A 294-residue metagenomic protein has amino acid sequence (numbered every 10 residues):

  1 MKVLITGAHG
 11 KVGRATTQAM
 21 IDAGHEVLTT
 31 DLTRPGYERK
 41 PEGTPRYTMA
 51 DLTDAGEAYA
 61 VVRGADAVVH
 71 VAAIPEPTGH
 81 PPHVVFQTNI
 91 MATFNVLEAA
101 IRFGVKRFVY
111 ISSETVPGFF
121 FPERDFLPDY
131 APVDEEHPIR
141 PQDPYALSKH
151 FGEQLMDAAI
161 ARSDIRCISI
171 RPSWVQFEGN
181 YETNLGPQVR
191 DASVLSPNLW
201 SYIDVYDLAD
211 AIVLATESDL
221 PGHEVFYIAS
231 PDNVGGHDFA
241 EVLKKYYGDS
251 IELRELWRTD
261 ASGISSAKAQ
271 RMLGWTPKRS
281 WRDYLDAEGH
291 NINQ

Functional and structural regions predicted by a protein language model:
V3-A23: N-terminal Rossmann NAD(P)H-binding glycine-rich loop of SDR-like oxidoreductase domains
R46-T88: NAD(P)H-binding glycine-rich loop region in Rossmannoid oxidoreductase-like domains and their noncatalytic homologs
V68, H80-V109: NAD(P)-cofactor binding segment of oxidoreductase domains
N95-Q142: Conserved Rossmann-fold NAD(P)-dependent oxidoreductase catalytic core, especially the SDR/UDP-sugar
E135-Q142, C167-I203: A conserved pocket-lining segment of Rossmann-fold NAD(P)-dependent short-chain dehydrogenase/reductase
R140-C167: Active-site Tyr-X1-5-Lys
R162-R166, F177-P187, L214-F226: Glycine/proline-rich active-site loop of Rossmann-fold NAD(P)-dependent oxidoreductases
A211-S266, R271: Mid/C-terminal beta-alpha module of Rossmann-like enzyme folds, strongest in SDR-family dehydrogenases/epimerases
